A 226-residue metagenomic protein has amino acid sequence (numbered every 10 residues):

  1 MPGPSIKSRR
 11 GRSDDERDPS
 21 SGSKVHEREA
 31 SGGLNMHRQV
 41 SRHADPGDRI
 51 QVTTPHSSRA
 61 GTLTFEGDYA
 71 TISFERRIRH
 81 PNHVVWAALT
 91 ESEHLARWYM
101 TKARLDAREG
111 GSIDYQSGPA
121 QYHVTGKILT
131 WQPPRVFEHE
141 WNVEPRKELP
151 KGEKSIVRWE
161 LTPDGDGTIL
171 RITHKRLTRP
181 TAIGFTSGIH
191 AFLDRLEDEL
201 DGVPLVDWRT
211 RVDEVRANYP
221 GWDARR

Functional and structural regions predicted by a protein language model:
M1-D18: Extreme N-terminal basic, low-complexity initiation segments that serve as generic localization/processing leaders
D15-E16, V25-E27: Alpha-helix boundary/capping motif
H26, G33-G67, G165-R226: Terminal "cap-and-tail" regions of soluble proteins that handle hydrophobic small molecules
H37-A103: Hydrophobic ligand-binding cavity/cleft-lining segments
A60-L63, Y115, P145-E148: Short, P/G- and charge-enriched loop/turn segments at secondary-structure junctions
S73-F74, H80, V84, E93-K127 (+2 more regions): Short beta-edge strand/loop motif at the mouth of beta-sheet-based domains
A96, M100-E109, G118-T178: Hydrophobic-ligand binding "helix-grip"
